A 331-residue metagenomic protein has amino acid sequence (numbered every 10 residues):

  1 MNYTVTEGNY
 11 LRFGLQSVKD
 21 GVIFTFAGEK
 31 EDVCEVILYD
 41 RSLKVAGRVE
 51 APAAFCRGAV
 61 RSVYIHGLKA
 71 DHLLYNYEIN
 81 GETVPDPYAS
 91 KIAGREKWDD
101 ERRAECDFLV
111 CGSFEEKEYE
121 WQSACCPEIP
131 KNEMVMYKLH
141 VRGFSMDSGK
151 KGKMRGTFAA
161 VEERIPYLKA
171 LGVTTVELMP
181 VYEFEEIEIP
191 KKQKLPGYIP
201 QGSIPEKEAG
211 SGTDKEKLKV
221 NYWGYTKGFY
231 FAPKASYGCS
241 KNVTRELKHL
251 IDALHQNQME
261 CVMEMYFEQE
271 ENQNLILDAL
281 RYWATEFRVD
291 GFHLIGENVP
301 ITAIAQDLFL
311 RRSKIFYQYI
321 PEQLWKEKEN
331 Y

Functional and structural regions predicted by a protein language model:
M1-G21, F55-K138, S145-G156: The feature marks proteins involved in alpha-glucan
A27-V33: Short proline/glycine-enriched turn/loop motifs at strand-loop junctions of beta-rich domains
E35-I37: Beta-strand signatures of extracellular beta-sandwich domains
L43-A51: Surface-exposed loop/edge segments in extracytoplasmic proteins
S113-F184, I189, G202, N221-G224 (+1 more regions): An acidic-aromatic substrate-binding cleft motif
V135-Y137, V176-L178, C261-M263, F292 (+1 more regions): Hydrophobic faces of well-ordered beta-strands that scaffold small-molecule active sites in alpha/beta enzyme cores
G152, G156-T157, E188-Q256, F267-V289: Aromatic- and acidic-residue-enriched carbohydrate-binding clefts of CAZyme catalytic domains
Y225, A279-R281, T285-Y331: Active-site-proximal helices and loops of the catalytic beta/alpha 8
